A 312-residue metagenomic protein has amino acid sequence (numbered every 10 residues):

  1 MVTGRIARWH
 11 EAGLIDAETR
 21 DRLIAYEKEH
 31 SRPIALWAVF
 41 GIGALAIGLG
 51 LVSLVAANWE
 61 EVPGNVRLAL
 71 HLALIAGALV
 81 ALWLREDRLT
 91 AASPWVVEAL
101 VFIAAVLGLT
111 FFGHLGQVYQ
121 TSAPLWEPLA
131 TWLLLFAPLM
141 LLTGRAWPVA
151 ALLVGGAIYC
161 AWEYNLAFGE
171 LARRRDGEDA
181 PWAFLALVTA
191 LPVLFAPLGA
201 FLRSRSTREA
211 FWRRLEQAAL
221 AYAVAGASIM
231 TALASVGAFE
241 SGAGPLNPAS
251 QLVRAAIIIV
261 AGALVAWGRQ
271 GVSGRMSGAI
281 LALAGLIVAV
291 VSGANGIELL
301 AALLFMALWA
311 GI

Functional and structural regions predicted by a protein language model:
M1-I312: Alpha-helical multi-pass membrane segments and their bilayer interfacial helix-loop junctions
